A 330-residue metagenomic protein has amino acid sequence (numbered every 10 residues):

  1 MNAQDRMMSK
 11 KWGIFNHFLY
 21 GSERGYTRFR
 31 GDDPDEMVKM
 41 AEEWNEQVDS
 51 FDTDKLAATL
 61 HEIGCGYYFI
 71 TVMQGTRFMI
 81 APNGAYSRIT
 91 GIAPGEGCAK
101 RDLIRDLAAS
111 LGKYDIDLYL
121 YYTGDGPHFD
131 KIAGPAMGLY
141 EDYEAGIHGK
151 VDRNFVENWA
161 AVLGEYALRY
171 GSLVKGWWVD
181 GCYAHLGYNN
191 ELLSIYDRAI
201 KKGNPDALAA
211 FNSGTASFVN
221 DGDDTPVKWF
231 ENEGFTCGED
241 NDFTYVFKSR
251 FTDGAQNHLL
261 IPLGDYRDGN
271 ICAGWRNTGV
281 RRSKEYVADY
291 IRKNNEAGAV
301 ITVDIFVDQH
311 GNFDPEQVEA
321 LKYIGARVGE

Functional and structural regions predicted by a protein language model:
M1-E330: Mature catalytic domains of secreted/periplasmic carbohydrate-active enzymes
